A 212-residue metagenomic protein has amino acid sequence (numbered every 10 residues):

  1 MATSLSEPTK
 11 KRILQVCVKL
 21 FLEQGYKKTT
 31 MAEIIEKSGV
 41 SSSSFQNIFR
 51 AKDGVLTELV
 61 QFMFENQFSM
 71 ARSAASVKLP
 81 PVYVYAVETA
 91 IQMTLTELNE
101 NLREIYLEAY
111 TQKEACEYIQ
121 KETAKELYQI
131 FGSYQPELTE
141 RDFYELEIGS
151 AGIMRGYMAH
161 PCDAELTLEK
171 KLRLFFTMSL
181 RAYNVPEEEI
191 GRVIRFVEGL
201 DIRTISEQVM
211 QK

Functional and structural regions predicted by a protein language model:
R12, L20-G54, E58: Helix-turn-helix
E58, S69-L102, E122: Hydrophobic alpha-helical connector segments
L59, M63, Q67, E88 (+3 more regions): Hydrophobic/aromatic residues within well-ordered alpha-helical segments
A71-A75, R103-Y106, Y157-E165: Secondary-structure edge/capping motif, primarily at the C-terminal ends of alpha-helices and the immediately following
R103-E108, E188-R192: Short, hydrophobic secondary-structure boundary micro-motifs
A109-A159, K170: Amphipathic alpha-helical packing segments from all-alpha helical-bundle domains
Q129-S133, A159, D163-K212: C-terminal peripheral helix-coil segments that are non-catalytic and often amphipathic
